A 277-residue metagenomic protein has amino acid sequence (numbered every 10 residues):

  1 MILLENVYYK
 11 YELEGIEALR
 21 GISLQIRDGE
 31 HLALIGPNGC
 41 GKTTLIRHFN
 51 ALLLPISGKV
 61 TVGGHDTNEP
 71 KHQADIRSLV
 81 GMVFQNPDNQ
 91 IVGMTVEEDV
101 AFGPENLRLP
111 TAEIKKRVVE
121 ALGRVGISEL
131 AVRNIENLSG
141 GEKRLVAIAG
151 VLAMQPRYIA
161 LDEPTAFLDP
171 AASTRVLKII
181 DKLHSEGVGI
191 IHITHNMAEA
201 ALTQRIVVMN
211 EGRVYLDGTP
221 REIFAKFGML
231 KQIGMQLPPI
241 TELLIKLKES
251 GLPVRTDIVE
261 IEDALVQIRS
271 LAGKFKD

Functional and structural regions predicted by a protein language model:
M1-L3, Y9-G21, A33, P70-H72 (+1 more regions): A short, flexible loop at the N-terminus of ABC-type nucleotide-binding domains that lies
I35-P37: The feature captures the beta-strand-to-loop junction immediately N-terminal to the Walker
N50: Helix-to-loop junction immediately C-terminal to a conserved catalytic motif
G58-N68, I76: Conserved ABC transporter NBD signature motif
A112-L130: Conserved ABC ATPase "signature" region
N134-L138, E142: Conserved ABC ATPase signature
V151-L152: ABC ATPase C-loop
G212-R213: Conserved ABC ATPase "signature" C-loop
